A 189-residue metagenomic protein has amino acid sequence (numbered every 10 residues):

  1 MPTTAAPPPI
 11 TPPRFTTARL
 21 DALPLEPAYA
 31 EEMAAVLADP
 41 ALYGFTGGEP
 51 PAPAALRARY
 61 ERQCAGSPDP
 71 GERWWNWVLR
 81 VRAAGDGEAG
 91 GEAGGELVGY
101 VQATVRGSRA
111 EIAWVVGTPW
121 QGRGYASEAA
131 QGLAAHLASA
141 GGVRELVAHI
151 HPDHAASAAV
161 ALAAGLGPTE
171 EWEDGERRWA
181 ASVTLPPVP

Functional and structural regions predicted by a protein language model:
M1-T118, A135-H136, A140, H149 (+1 more regions): GNAT-family acyltransferases
G122-S139, A155-A163: Conserved acetyl-CoA-binding loop-helix of GNAT-fold acetyltransferases
P152: Conserved phosphotransfer active-site motifs of two-component signaling proteins, especially the receiver
